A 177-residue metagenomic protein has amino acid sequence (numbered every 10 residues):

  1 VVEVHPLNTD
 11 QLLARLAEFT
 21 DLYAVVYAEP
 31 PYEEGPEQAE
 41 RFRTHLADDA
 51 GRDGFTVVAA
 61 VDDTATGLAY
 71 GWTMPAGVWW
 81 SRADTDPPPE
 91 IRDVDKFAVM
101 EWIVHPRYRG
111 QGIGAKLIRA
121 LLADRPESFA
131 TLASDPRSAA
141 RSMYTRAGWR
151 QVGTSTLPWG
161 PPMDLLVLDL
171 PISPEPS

Functional and structural regions predicted by a protein language model:
V1-T44, V57-T66, S177: Short amphipathic alpha-helix that is part of the acyltransferase structural core
T44-A59, M74-W79, A98: A short helix-loop-beta-strand connector motif used in the catalytic cores of GNAT acetyltransferases and, in some
G54-A59, L68, E101, M163-L165: Short hydrophobic/aromatic beta-strand element in the GNAT-like acyltransferase core that lines or flanks the acyl-donor
L68-I103, R109, P158-P161: Conserved acyl-donor/pantetheine-binding loop and adjacent beta-alpha core of acyl/acetyltransferases and related
M100-P106, G110-A123, T145-R146: Conserved acetyl-CoA-binding loop-helix of GNAT-fold acetyltransferases
Q111-L117, P162-P174: Accessory recognition modules or surfaces
A115-R119, P136-P162: Conserved active-site alpha-helix within GNAT-family acetyltransferase domains
A123-P136: Conserved GNAT acetyl-CoA-binding A-motif
